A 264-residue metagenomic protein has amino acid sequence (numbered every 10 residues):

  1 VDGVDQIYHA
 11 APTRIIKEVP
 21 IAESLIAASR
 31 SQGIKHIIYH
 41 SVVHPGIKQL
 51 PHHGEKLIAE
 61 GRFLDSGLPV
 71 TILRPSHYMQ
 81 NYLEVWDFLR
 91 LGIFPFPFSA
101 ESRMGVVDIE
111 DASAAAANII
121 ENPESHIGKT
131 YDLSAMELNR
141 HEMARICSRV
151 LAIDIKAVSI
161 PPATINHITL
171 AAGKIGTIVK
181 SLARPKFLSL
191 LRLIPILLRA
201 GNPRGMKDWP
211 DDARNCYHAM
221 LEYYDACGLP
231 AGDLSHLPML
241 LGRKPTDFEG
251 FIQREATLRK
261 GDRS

Functional and structural regions predicted by a protein language model:
V1: Short alpha-helical donor nucleotide-sugar binding micro-motif in glycosyltransferases
V4, T13-P20, A27-H36, V43-L188 (+2 more regions): Oxidoreductase cofactor-interface core, primarily capturing Rossmann-like NAD(P)-dependent enzymes
A10, H40, G242: Residues lining the SAM
E23-I26, D108-I109, L197-P203: Short acidic/polar alpha-helix capping motifs at helix-coil junctions
N166-S264: A hydrophobic C-terminal alpha-helical subdomain
